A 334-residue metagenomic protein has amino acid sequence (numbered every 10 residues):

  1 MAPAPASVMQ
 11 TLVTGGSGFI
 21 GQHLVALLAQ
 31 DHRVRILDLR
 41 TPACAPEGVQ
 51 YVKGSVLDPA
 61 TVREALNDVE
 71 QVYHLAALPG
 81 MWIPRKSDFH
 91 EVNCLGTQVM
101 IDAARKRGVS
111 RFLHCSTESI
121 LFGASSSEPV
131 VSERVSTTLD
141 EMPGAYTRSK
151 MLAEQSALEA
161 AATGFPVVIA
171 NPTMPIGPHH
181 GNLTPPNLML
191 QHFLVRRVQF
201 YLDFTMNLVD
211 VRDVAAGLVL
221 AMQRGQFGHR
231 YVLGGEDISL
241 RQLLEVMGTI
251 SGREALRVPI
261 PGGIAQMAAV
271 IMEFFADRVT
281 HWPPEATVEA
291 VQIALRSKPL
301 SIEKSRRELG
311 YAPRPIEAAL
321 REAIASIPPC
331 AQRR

Functional and structural regions predicted by a protein language model:
T11-Q30: N-terminal Rossmann NAD(P)H-binding glycine-rich loop of SDR-like oxidoreductase domains
A43, V49, K53-L95, A103 (+1 more regions): NAD(P)H-binding glycine-rich loop region in Rossmannoid oxidoreductase-like domains and their noncatalytic homologs
V92-T97, L113-S116, S149-K150, N207: Short alpha-helix in the Rossmann-fold core of NAD(P)-dependent oxidoreductases
L95, S126-I169, M174, V198: Catalytic helix-loop patch of NAD(P)-dependent Rossmann-fold dehydrogenases
V99-A145: Conserved Rossmann-fold NAD(P)-dependent oxidoreductase catalytic core, especially the SDR/UDP-sugar
L152, L183-P185, L202-M222, H229: Substrate-positioning beta->alpha
T163-I169, T173-N207: NAD(P)-dependent short-chain dehydrogenase/reductase
G217-P284, I302, A318-R334: Mid/C-terminal beta-alpha module of Rossmann-like enzyme folds, strongest in SDR-family dehydrogenases/epimerases
